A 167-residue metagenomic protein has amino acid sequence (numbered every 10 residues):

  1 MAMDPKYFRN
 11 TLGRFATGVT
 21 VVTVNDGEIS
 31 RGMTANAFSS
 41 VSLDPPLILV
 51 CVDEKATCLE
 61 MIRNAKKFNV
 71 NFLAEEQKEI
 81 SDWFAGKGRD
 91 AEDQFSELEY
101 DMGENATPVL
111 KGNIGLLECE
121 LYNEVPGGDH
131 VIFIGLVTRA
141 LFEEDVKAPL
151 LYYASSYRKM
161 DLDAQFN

Functional and structural regions predicted by a protein language model:
M1-N167: Basic, polyanion-binding surface patches
